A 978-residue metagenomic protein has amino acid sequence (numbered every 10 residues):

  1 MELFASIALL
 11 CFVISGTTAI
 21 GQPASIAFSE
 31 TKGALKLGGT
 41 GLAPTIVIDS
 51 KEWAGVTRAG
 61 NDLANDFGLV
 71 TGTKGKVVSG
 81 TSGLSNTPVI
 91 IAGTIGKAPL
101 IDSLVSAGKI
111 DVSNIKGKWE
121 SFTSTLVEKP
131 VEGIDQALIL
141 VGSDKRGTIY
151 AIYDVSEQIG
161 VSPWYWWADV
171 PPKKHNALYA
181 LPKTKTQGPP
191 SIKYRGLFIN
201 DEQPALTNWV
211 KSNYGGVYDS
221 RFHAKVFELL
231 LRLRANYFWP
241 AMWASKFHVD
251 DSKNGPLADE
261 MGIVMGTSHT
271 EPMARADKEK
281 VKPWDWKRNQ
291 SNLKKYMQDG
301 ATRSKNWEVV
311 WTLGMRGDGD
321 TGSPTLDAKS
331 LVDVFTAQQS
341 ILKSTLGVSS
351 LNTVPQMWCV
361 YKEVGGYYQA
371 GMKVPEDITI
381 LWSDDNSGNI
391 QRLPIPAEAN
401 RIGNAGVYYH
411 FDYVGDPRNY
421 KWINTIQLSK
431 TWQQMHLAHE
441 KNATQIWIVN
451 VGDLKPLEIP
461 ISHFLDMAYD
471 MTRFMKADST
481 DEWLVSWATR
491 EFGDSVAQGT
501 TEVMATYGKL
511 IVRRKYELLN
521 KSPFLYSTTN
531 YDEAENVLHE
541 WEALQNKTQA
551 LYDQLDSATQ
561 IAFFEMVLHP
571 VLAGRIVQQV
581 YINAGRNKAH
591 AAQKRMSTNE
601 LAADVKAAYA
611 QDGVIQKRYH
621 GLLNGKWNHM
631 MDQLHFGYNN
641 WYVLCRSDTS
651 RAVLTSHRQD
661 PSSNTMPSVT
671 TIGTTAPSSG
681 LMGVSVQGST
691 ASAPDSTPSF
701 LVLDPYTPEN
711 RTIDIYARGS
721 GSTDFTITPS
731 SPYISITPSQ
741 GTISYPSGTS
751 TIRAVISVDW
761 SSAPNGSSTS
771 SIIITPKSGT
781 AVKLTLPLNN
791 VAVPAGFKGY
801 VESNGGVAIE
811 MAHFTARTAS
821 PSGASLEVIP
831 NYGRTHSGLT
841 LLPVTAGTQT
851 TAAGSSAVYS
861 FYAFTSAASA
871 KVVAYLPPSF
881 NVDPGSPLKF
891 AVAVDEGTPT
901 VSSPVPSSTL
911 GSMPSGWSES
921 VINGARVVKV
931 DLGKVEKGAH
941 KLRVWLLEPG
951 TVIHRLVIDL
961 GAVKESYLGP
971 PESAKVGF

Functional and structural regions predicted by a protein language model:
M1-A19: Fungal secretory targeting signals
T18-P189: Contiguous, structured surface segment used for ligand recognition
V77-S79, P172-Y179, M242-W243, V249-S252 (+4 more regions): Gly/Pro-rich turn-and-neighbor structural signature
L84-I159, R221-K225, E363, Q369 (+3 more regions): Intrinsic-disorder/low-complexity accessory segments
S113-W286, K305, M357-V360, M372-N389 (+3 more regions): Feature activates predominantly on carbohydrate-active enzymes
L231, N236-W239, S245, W382-G388 (+1 more regions): Structured mid-domain segments that build the active-site/substrate or prosthetic-cofactor binding neighborhood
D532-D714, S771-I772: Histidine-centered catalytic/metal-binding microenvironments
S689, A693-F978: Extracytoplasmic
